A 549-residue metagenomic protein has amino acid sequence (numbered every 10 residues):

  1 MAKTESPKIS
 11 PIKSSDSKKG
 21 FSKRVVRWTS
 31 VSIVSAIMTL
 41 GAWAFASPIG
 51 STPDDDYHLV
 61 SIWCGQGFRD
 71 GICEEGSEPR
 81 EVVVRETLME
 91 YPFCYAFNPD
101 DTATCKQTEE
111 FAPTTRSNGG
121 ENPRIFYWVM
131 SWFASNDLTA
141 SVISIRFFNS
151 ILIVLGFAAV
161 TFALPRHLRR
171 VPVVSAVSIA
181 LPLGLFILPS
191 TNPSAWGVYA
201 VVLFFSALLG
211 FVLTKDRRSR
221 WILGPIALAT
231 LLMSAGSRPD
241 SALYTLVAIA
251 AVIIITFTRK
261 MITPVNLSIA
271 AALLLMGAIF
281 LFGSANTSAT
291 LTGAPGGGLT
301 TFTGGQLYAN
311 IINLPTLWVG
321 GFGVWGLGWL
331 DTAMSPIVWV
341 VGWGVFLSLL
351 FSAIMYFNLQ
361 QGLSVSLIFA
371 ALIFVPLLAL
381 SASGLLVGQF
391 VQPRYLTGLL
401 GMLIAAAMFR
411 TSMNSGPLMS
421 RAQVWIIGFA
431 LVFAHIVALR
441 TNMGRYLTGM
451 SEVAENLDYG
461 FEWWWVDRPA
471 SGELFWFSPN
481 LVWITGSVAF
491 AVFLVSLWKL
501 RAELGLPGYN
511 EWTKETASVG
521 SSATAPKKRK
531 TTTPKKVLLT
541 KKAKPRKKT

Functional and structural regions predicted by a protein language model:
M1-A42, V265-L273, Q423-G428, V488-T533 (+2 more regions): Start-transfer (signal-anchor) and selected internal transmembrane alpha helices of multi-pass inner/ER membrane
G67-T139: Interfacial juxtamembrane loops and adjacent helix segments that form the catalytic/substrate-binding surfaces
V129, T263-A270, A278-Y356, F461-S487 (+1 more regions): Membrane-lumen/periplasm interface segments of multi-pass, membrane-embedded glycan/lipid transferases
W132, S144-L168: Transmembrane-helix motifs of polytopic, lipid-linked glycan transferases
F186, I222-P239, Y244-A250, E473: Membrane-interface alpha helices of multi-pass inner-membrane proteins
S190-G197: Short acidic/glycine- and proline-prone juxtamembrane loop motifs at membrane-interface regions of multi-pass membrane
G210-K215, W221, Y244-L274: Perimembrane helix-loop-helix junctions
T256, G277-A278, T290-T303, R421-S521 (+1 more regions): Transmembrane helical bundles and short interhelical boundary loops of multi-pass, membrane-embedded
